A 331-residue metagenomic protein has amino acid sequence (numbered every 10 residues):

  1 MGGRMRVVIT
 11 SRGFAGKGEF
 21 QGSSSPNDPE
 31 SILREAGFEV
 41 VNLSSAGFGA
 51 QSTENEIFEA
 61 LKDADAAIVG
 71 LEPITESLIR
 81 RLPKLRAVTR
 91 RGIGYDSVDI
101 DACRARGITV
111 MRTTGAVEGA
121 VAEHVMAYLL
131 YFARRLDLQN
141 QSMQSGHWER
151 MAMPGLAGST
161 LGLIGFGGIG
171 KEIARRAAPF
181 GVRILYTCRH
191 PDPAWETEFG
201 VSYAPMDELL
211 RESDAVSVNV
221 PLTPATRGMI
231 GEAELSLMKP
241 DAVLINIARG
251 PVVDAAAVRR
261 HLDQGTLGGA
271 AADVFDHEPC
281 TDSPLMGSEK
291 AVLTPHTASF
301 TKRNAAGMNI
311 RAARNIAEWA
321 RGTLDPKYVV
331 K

Functional and structural regions predicted by a protein language model:
G2-F20, S24, P29, E35 (+3 more regions): C-terminal helix-to-coil terminal segments
S11, V69-L71, V220, I247-A248 (+1 more regions): Glycine-rich, N-terminal phosphate-binding loop of Rossmann-like dinucleotide-binding domains
E39-A50: A short beta-strand-loop structural module common to alpha/beta enzyme folds
S44, R91-G92, I108-G119, C188 (+3 more regions): Short beta->alpha connector loops at strand-helix junctions that form conserved, small/polar/Pro-enriched
A64-N140, P154: Phosphate/diphosphate ligand-binding glycine-rich loop within oxidoreductases
I74-I79, H190-P284: Rossmann-like adenosine-cofactor binding region
A122-L138, R175-V182, R311-E318, G322-T323: Oxidoreductase and adenylate-handling cofactor-binding alpha/beta cores
Q139-E172, F199-S202: Glycine-rich NAD(P)-binding loop of Rossmann-like domains
